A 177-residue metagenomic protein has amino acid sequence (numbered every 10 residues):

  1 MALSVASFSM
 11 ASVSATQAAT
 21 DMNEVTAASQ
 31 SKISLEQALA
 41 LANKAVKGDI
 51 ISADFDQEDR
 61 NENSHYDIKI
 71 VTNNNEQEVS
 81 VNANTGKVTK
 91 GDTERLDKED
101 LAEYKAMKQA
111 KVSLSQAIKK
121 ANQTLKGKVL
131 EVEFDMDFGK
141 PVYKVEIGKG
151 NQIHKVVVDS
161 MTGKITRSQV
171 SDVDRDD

Functional and structural regions predicted by a protein language model:
M1-D177: Long, terminal "pre-/pro-" and other extracytoplasmic accessory regions that lie outside the mature folded/catalytic
